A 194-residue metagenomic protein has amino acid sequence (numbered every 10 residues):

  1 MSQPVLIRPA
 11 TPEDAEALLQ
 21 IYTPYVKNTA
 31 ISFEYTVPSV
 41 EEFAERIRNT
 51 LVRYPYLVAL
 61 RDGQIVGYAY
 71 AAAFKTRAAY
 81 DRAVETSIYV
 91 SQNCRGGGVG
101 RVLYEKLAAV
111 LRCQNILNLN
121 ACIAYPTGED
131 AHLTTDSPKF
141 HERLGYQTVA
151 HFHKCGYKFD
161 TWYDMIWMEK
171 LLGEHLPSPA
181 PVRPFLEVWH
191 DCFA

Functional and structural regions predicted by a protein language model:
L6-L18: A short beta-loop-alpha structural element at the N-terminal edge of CoA-dependent acyl/N-acetyltransferase catalytic
L19-R46: Conserved GNAT-fold acetyl-CoA-binding loop/helix
V37-N93, Y104-E105, V110, Q114 (+1 more regions): Acetyl-CoA-dependent GNAT
Y70, C122-A124, P138, E142-T161 (+2 more regions): Conserved catalytic-core motifs of GNAT/GCN5-like acyltransferases
S87-R95, I123-G128: A short, internal acetyl-CoA/4′-phosphopantetheine-binding micro-motif in the GNAT/acyltransferase core
G96-R112, T135-K139, R143: Conserved acetyl-CoA-binding loop-helix of GNAT-fold acetyltransferases
L111-L133: Conserved GNAT acetyl-CoA-binding A-motif
T134, K154-A194: C-terminal "cap" of GNAT-fold acetyltransferases
